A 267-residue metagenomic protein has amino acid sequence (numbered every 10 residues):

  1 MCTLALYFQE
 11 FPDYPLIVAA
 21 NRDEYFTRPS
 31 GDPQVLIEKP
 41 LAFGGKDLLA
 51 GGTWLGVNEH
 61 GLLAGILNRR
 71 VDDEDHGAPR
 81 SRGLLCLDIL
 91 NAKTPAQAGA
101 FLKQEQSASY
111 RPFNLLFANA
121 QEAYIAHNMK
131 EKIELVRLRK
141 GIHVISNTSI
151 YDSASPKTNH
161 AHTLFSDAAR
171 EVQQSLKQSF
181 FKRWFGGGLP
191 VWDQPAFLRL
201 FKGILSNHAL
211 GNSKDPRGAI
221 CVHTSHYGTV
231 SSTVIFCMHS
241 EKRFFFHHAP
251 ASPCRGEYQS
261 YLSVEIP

Functional and structural regions predicted by a protein language model:
M1-P267: N-terminal nucleophile
